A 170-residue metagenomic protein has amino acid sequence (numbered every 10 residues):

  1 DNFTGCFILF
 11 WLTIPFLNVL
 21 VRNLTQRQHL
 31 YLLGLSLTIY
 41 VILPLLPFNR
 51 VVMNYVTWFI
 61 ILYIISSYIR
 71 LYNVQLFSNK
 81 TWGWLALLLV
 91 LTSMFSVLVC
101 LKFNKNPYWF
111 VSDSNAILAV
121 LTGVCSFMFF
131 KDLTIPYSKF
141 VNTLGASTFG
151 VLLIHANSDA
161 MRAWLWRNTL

Functional and structural regions predicted by a protein language model:
D1-L170: Alpha-helical transmembrane segments and their immediate juxtamembrane cytosolic regions
